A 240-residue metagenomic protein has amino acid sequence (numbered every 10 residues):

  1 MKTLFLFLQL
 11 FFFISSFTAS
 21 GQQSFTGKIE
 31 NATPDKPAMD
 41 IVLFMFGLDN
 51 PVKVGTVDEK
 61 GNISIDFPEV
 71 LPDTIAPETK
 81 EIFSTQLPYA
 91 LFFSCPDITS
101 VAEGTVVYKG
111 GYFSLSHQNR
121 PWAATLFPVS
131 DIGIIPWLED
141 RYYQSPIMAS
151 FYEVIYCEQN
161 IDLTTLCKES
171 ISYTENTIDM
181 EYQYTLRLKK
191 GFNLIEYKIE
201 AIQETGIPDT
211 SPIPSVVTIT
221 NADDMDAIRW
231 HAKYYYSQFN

Functional and structural regions predicted by a protein language model:
M1-Q23: Bacterial Sec-dependent N-terminal signal peptides
T18-T26, Y236-N240: Sec-dependent signal peptide cleavage junction
Q22-D40: Structural motif
F25-I29, K53-L71: Glycine-centered loop-to-beta-strand initiation motif
L43-V52: Short amphipathic beta-strand segments in non-cytosolic proteins
V52-G55, Q183-T185: Beta-strand-rich interaction surfaces with strong enrichment in secreted/lumenal proteins
V70-E81, T85-E169: Long, low-complexity intrinsically disordered regions in eukaryotic proteins
S150-N240: Extracytoplasmic cysteine-anchoring/structural motifs
